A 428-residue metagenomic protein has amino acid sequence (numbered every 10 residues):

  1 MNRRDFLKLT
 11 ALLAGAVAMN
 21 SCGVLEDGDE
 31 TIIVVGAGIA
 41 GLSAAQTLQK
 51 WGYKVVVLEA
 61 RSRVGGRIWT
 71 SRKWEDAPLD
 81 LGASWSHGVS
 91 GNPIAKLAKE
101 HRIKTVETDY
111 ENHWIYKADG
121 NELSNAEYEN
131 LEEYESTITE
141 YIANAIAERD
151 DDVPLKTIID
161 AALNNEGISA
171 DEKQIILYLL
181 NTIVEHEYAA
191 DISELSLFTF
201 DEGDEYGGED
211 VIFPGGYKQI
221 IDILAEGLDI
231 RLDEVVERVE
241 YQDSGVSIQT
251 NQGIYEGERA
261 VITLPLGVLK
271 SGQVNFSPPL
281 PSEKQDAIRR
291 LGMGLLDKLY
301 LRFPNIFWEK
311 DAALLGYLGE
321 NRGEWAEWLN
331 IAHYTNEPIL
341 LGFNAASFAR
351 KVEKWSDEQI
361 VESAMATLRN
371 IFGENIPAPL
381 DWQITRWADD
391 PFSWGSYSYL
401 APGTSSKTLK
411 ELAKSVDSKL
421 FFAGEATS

Functional and structural regions predicted by a protein language model:
N2-S428: FAD-dinucleotide binding site
